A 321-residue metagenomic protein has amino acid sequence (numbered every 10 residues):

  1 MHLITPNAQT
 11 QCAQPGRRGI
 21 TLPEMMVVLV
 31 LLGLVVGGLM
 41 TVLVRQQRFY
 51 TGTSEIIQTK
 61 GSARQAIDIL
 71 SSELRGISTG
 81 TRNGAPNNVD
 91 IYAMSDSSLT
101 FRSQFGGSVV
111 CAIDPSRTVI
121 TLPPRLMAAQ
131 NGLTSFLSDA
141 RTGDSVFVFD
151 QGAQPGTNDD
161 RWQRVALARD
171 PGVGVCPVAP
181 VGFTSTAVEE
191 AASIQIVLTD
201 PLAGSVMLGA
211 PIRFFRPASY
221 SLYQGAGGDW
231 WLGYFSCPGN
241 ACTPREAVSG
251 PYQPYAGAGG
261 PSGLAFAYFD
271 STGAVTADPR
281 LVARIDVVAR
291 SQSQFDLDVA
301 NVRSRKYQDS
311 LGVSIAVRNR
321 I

Functional and structural regions predicted by a protein language model:
M1-H2, T79, Q151-A153, R290-V299: Short regulatory "switch" loops immediately downstream of catalytic or recognition motifs within protein catalytic
M1-Q14: N-terminal secretory signal peptides that target proteins for export/translocation
L3-I4, R18-I77: Aliphatic-rich helix starts adjacent to a transmembrane/signal segment
C12-R17, S304-K306: Extreme N-terminus of proteins, especially the signal/transit-peptide cleavage junction and the first residues
L29, D96-S98, R284-D286: A common structural microfeature
F49, S54-N240: Extracytoplasmic beta-strand-rich oligomerization domains located immediately C-terminal to a leader/signal peptide
Q58, F105-G107, G209-P217, Q224-I321: Short linear sequence signals and composition-biased patches located at protein termini or domain-edge surfaces
